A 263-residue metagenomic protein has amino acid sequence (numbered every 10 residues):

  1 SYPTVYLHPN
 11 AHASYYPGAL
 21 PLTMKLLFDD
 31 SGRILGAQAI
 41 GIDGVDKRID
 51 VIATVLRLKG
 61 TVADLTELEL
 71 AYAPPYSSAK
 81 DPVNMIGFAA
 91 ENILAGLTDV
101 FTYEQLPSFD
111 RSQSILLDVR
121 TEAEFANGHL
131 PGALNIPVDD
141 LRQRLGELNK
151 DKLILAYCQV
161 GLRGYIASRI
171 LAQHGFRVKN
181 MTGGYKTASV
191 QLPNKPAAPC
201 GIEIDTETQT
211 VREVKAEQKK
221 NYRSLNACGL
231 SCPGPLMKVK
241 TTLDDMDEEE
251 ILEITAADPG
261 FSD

Functional and structural regions predicted by a protein language model:
S1-S31: Structured beta-strand/loop patches that form or line metal/cofactor-binding pockets in enzymes
V5, I136, M181, L225-A227: Hydrophobic residues at beta-strand termini and immediately following loops that shape nucleotide-binding pockets
N10-Y16, Q38-D46, A73-P75: Glycine-rich phosphate/pyrophosphate-binding beta-alpha loops
M24, D30, I34-Q38, V45: Contiguous mid-protein beta-loop-alpha structural module that forms a pocket-lining wall or clamp of enzyme active
R33, N149-L153, D245-L252: Short, surface-exposed connector motifs at secondary-structure boundaries
D43-V62: A short, polar/charged loop-to-alpha-helix boundary motif
A63-E104, D110-I115, E122-L155, Q159-K220: Rhodanese-like catalytic fold shared by cysteine-dependent sulfurtransferases and DSP/PTP-type phosphatases
V211-D263: Domain-level signature for proteins that mediate thiol-based redox and metal-cofactor handling
